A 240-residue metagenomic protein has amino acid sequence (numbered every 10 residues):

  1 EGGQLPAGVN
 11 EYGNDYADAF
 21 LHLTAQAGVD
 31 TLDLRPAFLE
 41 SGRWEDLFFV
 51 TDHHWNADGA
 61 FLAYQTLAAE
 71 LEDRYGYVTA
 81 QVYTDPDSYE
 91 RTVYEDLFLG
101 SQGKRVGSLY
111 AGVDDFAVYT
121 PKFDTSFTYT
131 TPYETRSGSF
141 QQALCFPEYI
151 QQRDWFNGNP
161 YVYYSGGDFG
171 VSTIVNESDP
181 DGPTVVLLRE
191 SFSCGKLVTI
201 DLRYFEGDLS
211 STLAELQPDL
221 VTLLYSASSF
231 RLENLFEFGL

Functional and structural regions predicted by a protein language model:
E1-L240: Extracellular glycan-modifying ectodomains
